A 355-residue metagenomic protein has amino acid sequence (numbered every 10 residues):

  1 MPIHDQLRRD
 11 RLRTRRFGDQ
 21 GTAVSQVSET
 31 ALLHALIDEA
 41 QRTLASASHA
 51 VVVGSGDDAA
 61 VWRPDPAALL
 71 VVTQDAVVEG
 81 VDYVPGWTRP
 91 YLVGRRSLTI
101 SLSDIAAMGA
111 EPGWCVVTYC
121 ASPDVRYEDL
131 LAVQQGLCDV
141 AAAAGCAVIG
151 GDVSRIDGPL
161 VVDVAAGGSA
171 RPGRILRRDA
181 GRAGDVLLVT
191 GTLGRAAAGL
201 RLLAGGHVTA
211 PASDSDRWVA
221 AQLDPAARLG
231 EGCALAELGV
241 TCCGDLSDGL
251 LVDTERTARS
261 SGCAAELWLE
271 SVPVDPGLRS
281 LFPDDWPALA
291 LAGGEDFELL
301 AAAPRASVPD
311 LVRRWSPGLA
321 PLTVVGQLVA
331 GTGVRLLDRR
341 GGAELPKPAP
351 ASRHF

Functional and structural regions predicted by a protein language model:
H4-Q6, R16-A45, A68, T88 (+5 more regions): Glycine-/charge-enriched secondary-structure boundary and capping motifs
R9-R11: Intrinsically disordered, low-complexity repeat/linker tracts enriched for polar/charged residues
H34-A35, R42-V189: Glycine-rich phosphate/pyrophosphate-binding loop regions near the starts of catalytic domains
S46-A47, D57-D58, I149-G151, R171-L176 (+4 more regions): Glycine-rich, charged/polar anion/phosphate-binding loops that engage phosphate groups from diverse ligands
P64-P66, S169-P172, T192-L193, G206-V208 (+1 more regions): Short loop segments at secondary-structure junctions
Q74, V81, P159-V161, L176-A234: Short, acidic (Asp/Glu-rich) active-site segment that either coordinates a divalent metal cofactor
